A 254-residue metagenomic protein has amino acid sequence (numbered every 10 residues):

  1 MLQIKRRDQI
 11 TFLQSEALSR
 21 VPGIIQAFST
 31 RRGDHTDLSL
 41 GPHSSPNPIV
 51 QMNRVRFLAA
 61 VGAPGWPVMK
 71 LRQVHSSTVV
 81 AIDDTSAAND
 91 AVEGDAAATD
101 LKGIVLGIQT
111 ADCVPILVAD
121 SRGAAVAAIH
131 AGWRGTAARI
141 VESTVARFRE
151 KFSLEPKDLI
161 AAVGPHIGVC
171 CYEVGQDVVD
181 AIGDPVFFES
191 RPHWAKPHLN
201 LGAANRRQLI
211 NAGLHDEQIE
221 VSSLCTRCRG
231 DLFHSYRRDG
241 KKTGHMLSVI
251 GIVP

Functional and structural regions predicted by a protein language model:
M1-P254: Active-site microenvironment for binding and transforming phosphate-containing groups
